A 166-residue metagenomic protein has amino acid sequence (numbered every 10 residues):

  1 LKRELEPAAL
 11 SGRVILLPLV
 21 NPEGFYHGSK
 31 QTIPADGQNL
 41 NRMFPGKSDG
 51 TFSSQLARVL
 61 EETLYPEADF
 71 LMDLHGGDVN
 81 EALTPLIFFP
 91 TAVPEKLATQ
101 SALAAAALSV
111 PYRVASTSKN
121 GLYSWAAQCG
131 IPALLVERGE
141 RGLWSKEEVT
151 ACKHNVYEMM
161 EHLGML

Functional and structural regions predicted by a protein language model:
L1-L166: Structured catalytic-domain cores with a bias toward divalent-metal coordination
